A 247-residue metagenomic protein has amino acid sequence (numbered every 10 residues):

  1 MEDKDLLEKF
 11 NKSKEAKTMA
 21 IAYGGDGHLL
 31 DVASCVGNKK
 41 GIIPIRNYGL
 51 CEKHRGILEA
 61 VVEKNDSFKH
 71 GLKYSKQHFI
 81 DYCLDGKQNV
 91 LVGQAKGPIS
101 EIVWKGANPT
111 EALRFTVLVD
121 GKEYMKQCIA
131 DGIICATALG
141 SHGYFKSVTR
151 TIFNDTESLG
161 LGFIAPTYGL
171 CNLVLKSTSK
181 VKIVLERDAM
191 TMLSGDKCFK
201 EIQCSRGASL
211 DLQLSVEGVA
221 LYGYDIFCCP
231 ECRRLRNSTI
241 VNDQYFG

Functional and structural regions predicted by a protein language model:
M1-K39, D66-K69: N-terminal glycine-/serine-/threonine-rich phosphate-binding loop
A22-Y23, P44, C135: Redox-cofactor binding/interface segments in oxidoreductases and associated redox assembly factors
G25-H28, Y48, A138-H142: Short glycine-rich anion-binding loops that position phosphate/pyrophosphate groups of nucleotides and phosphorylated
V36-G41, E59-E63, V148-S158: A glycine- and small-aliphatic-rich helix-loop capping segment at beta-alpha/alpha-beta transitions that lines
G37-C51: Beta-strand-loop-alpha-helix segment that lines the small-molecule cofactor/substrate pocket of alpha/beta enzymes
N47-G132: Catalytic core of DAGKc-family lipid kinases
K96, W104, P109, D120-Y124 (+1 more regions): ATP/nucleoside-binding phosphotransfer catalytic cores, i.e., glycine-rich phosphate-binding loops
K126-L170: Gly/Ser/Thr-rich active-site loops/lids in small-molecule metabolic enzymes that frequently grip phosphoryl groups
